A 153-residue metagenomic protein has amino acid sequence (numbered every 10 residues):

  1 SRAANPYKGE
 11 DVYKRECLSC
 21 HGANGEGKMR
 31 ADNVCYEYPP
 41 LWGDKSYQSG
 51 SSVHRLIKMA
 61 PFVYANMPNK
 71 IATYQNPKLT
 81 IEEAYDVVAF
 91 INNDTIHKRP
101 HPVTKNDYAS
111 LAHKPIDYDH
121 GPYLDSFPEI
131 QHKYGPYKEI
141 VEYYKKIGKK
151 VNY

Functional and structural regions predicted by a protein language model:
S1, G27-A31, T73-P77: Short helix/loop segment immediately N-terminal to the Walker
S1-K14, K28: Electrostatic cytochrome c docking/interface patches
S1-Y7, T80-A89, Y108-H120: Amphipathic alpha-helical surface "interface" segments used for docking/oligomerization or membrane association within
D11-S19, D86-N93: Alpha-helical scaffold segments in carbohydrate-active enzymes
Y13-S19, N24, E37, K45: Short pre-active-site segment immediately N-terminal to redox-active cysteine/selenocysteine motifs in thiol-based
N24, M29-N33, V53, R99-K105: Short, solvent-exposed loop/turn and secondary-structure capping segments
Y36-R99: Extracytoplasmic electron-transfer domains, predominantly the class I c-type cytochrome c fold
K98-Y153: N-terminal export/targeting leaders of redox proteins
